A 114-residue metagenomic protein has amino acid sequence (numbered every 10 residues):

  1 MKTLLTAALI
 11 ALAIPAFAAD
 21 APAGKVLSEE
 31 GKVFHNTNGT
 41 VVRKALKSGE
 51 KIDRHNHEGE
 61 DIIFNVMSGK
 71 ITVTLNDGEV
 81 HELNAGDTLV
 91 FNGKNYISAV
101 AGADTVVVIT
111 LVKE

Functional and structural regions predicted by a protein language model:
K2-V42, D53, T74, N84 (+3 more regions): A short, N-terminal "cap"/entry segment at the start of jelly-roll beta-barrel domains of the cupin/DSBH fold
R43, I63, E79-H81: Short, surface-exposed secondary-structure edge patches
K51-D53, H57, L89, G93-S98: Histidine-centered metal-chelating micro-motifs
H57, N76-G78, G102: Conserved catalytic-core motifs of eukaryotic protein kinase domains, centered on the activation segment
G59-I71, N76: Glycine- and acidic-residue-biased ligand/ion/polar-headgroup-sensing regions
